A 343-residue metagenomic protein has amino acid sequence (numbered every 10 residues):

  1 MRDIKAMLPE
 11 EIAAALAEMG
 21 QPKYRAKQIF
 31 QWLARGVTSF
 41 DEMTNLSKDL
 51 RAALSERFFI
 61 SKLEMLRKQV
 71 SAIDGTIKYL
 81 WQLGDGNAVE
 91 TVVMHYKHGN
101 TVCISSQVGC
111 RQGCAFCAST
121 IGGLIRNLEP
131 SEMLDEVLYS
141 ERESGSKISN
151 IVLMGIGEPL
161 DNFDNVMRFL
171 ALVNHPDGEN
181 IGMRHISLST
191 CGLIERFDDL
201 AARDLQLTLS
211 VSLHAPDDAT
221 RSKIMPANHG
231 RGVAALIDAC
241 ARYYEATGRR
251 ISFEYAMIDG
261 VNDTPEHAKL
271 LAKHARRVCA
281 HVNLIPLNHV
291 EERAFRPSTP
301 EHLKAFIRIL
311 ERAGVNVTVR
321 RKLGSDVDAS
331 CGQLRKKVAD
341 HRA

Functional and structural regions predicted by a protein language model:
M1-V89, A241-R250, Y255-A343: Auxiliary Fe-S-binding modules of radical SAM enzymes
S71, S105-S106, S119, S189 (+1 more regions): Short linear Ser/Thr-Pro motifs
A72, G84, H95-K97, G192 (+1 more regions): A generic beta-sheet turn/junction motif
Y79-S105: Helix-turn-helix/homeodomain-like alpha-helical modules used for DNA recognition and transcription-factor dimerization
H95-E132: Canonical Radical SAM [4Fe-4S] cluster-binding loop centered on the CxxxCxxC motif and its immediate flanking residues
T120-N150: Conserved alpha-helical substructure of the radical SAM core
E141-N150, G155-A313, V317: Conserved AdoMet/S-adenosylmethionine-binding subsite of the radical SAM
